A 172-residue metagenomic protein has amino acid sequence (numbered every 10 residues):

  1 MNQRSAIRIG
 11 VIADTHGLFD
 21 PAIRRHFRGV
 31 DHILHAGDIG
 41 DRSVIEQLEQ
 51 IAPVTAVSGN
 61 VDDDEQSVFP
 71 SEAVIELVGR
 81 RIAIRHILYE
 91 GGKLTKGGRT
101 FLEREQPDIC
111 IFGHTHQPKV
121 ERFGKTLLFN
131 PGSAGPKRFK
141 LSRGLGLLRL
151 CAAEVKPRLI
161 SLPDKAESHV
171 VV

Functional and structural regions predicted by a protein language model:
M1-V54, D62-S71, G79-R81, L141-G144 (+2 more regions): N-terminal active-site segment of His-dependent metallophosphoesterases
R4, R28, E76-L77, E103-E105 (+1 more regions): Short hydrophobic "helix-edge" motifs at membrane interfaces and signal-peptide entry regions
R8-D14, R81-I87, L127-G132, P157-L159: Active-site-proximal beta-strand elements of phosphoester/diester hydrolases
A13-G17, D38-I39, G59-D62, I87-Y89 (+2 more regions): Active-site metal-binding loops of divalent metal-dependent hydrolases
F19, E46, D64, I84 (+4 more regions): A broad, structure-centric signal for solvent-exposed, well-ordered loop/edge residues that line or flank functional
T55, E90-R158: Conserved beta-sheet core of the metallophosphoesterase superfamily
T55-Q106: Helix-adjacent hinge/juxtasegments
P157-V170: Short, solvent-exposed aromatic-acidic interface loops
